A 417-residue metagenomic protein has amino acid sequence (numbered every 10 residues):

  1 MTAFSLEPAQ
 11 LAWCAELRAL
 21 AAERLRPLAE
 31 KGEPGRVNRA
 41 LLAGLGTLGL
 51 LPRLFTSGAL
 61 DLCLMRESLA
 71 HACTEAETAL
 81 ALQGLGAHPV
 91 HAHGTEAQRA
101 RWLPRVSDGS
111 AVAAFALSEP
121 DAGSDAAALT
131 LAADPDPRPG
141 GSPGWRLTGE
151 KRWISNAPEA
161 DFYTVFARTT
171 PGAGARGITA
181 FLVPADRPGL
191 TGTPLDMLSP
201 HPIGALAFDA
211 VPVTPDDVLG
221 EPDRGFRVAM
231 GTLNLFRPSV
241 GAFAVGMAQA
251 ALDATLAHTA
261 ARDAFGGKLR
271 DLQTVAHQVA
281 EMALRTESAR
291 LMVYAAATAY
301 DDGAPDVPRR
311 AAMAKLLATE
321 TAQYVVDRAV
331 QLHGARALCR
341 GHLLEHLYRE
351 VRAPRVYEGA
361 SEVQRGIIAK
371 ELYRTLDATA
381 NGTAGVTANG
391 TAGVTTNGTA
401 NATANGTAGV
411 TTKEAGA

Functional and structural regions predicted by a protein language model:
M1-A72, H93, R105, G109 (+4 more regions): Alpha-helical interface subdomain recognition
E77-A97, G123: N-terminal glycine-rich flavin-associated loop
G109-L117: A short, Trp-centered hydrophobic/proline-enriched beta-strand micro-motif
D121-T130: Active-site-adjacent elements of ketosynthase-type condensing enzymes
L131-P135: A structural signal for short hydrophobic beta-strand segments in well-ordered beta-sheet cores
S142-G144, T148-T191: A short core secondary-structure module
A185-P212: Flexible, small-/acidic-enriched active-site or ligand-binding loops
G204-T232: A short, charged helix-loop
